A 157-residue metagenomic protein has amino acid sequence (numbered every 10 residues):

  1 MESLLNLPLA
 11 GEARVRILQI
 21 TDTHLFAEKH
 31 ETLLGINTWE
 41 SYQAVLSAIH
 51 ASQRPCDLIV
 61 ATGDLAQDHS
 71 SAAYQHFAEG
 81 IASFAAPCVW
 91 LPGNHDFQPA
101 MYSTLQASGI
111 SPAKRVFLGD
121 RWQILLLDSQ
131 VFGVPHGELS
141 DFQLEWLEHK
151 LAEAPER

Functional and structural regions predicted by a protein language model:
M1-H76: N-terminal active-site segment of His-dependent metallophosphoesterases
L4-L9, S71-E156: Extended active-site neighborhood of metal-dependent phosphoesterases/phosphodiesterases
V15, D57, R121-W122, R157: Alpha/beta-hydrolase fold active-site loops
